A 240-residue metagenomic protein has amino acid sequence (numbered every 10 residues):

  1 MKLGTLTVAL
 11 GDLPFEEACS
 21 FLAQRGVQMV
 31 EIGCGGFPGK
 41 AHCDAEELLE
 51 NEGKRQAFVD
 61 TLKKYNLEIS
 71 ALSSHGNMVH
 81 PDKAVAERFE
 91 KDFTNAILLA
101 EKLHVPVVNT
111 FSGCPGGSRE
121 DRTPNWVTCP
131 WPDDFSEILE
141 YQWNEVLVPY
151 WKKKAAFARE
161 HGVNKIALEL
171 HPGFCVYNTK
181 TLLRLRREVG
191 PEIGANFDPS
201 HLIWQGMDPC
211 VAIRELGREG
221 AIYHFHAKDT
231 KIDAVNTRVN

Functional and structural regions predicted by a protein language model:
K2-T7, V30-I32, I69-S74, V108-T110 (+3 more regions): Hydrophobic faces of well-ordered beta-strands that scaffold small-molecule active sites in alpha/beta enzyme cores
L3, F21-V27: A short, Lys/Arg-enriched amphipathic alpha-helix followed by its capping loop at the start of a domain
T7-L13: Short polar catalytic/cofactor-binding loops
A9, C34-G36, G76-M78, S112-G116 (+3 more regions): Active-site-proximal loop/turn and secondary-structure-junction residues that shape catalytic pockets, frequently
P14, A18-C19, G39-N51, N144 (+2 more regions): Gly/Pro-rich active-site loop or hairpin
E16-E17, F21, Q56-A57, T61-Y65 (+2 more regions): Active-site acidic/histidine proton-transfer and metal-coordination neighborhood in alpha/beta enzyme cores
R25-M29, E188-G194, G217-Y223: Glycine-enriched alpha-helix->loop->beta-strand junction motifs that scaffold or abut catalytic
I32-V59, S112-R119: Glycine-rich, proline-tolerant flexible connector loops at the mouths of alpha/beta enzymes
